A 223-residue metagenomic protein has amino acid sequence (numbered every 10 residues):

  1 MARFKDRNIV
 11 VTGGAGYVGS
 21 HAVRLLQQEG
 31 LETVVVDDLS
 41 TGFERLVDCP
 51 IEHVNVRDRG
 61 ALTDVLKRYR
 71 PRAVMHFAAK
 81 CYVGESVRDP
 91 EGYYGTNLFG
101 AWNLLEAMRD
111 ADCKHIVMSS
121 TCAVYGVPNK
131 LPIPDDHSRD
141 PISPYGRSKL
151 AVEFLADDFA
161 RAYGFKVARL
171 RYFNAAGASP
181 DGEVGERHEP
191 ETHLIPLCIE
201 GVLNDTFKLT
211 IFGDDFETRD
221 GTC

Functional and structural regions predicted by a protein language model:
M1-A178: N-terminal Rossmann-like NAD(P)+-binding domain of SDR-like oxidoreductases, especially those catalyzing
D157-C223: NAD(P)-dependent short-chain dehydrogenase/reductase
